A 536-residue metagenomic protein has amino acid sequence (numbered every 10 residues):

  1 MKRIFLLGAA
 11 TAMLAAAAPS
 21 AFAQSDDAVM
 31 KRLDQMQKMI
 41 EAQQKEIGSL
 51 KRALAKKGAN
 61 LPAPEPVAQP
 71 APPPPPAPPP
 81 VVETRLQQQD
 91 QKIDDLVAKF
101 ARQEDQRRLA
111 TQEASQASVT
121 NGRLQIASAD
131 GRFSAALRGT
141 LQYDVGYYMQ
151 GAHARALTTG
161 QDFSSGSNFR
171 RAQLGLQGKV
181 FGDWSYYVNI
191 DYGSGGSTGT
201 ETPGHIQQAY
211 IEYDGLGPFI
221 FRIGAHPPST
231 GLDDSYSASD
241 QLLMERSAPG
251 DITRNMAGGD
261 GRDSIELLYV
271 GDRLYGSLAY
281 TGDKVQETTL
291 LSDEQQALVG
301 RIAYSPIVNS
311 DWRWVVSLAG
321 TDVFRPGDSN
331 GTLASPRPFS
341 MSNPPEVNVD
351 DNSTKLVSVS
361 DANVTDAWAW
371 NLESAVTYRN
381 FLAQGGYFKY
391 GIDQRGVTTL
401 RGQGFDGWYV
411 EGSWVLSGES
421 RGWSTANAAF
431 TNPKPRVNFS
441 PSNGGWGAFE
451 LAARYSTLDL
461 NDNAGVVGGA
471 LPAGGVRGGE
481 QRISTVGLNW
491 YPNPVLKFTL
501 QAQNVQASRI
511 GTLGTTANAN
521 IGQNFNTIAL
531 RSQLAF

Functional and structural regions predicted by a protein language model:
M1-F22: Gram-negative bacterial Sec-dependent N-terminal signal peptides
A17, A21, Y148-M149, Q394: N-terminal low-complexity, intrinsically disordered patches enriched in charged
F22-T140, L416, S420-N438, G444 (+2 more regions): N-terminal periplasmic/intermembrane-space "pro-region" immediately following the signal or transit peptide
A110, D162-S164, A362: Short, surface-exposed alpha-helical recognition segments that flank or form part of ligand/macromolecule-binding
Q116, M256-A257, N363-V364: Short, solvent-exposed secondary-structure boundary motifs
V119-P326, V376, G404-Y409, W414-G444 (+1 more regions): Outer membrane beta-barrel
E212, W314, G320, N330-F536: Outer-membrane beta-barrel pore domains
